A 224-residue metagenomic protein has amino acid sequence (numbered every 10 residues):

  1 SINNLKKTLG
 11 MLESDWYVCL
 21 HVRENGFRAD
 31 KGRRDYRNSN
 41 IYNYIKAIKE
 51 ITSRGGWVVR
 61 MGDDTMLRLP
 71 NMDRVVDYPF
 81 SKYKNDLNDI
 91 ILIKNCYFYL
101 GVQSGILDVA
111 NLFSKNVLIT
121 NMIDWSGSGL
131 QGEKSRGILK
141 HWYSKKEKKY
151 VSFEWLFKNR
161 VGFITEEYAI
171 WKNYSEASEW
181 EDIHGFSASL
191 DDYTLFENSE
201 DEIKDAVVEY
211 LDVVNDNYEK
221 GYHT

Functional and structural regions predicted by a protein language model:
S1-N4, K134-T224: Leloir-type glycosyltransferase catalytic cores
S1-R23, A29-K31, T224: Mid-sequence helix-capping/hinge segment at a functional interface
G10-S14, T52-S53, I93-N95: Flexible, charged surface loops at secondary-structure boundaries
D15-D30, I41-D86: Catalytic donor nucleotide-activated moiety binding site of glycosyltransferases and closely related
G32-Y36: Short glycine-enriched, charge-decorated loop/helix-capping segments at active-site entrances that position
S39-K46, I93, K204: Well-ordered, non-membrane alpha-helical segments in soluble/globular domains
K46-E50, N95, L112, E209: Residue-level signal for well-ordered alpha-helical scaffold segments within enzymatic catalytic domains
D89-I138: A donor-sugar binding/catalytic signature common to diverse glycosyltransferases and related nucleotide-sugar
